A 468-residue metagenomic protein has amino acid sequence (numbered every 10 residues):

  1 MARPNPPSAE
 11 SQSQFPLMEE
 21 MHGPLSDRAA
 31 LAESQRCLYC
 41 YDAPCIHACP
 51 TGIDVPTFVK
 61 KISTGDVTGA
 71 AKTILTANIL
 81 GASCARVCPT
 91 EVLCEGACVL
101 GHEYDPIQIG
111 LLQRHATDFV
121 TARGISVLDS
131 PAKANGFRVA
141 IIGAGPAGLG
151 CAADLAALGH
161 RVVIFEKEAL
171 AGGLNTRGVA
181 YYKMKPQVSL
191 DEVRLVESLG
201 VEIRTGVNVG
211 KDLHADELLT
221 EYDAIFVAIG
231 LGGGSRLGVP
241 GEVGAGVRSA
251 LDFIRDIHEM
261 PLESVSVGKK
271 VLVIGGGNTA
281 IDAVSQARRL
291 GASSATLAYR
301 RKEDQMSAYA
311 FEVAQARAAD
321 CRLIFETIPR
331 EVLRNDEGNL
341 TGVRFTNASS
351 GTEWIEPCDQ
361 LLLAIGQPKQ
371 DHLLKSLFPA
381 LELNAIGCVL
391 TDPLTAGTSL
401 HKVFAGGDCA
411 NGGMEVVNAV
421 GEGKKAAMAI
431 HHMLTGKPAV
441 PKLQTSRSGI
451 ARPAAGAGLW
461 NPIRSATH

Functional and structural regions predicted by a protein language model:
M1-D27, A32, A314-D320, I328-L340 (+2 more regions): Mid-to-C-terminal Rossmann-like scaffold of FAD/NAD(P)H-dependent oxidoreductases
F15-E33, I53-R86, E103-K133, I257-H258 (+1 more regions): Ferredoxin-type iron-sulfur electron-transfer modules in oxidoreductases and energy-metabolism complexes
Y39-T64, S83-A116, V163, K167 (+2 more regions): Iron-sulfur cluster-binding cysteine motifs and their immediate structural context in ferredoxin-like electron-transfer
K133, R138-I142, L190-V239, E331-G342 (+2 more regions): Feature captures the FAD/FMN-dependent oxidoreductase FAD-binding
R138-V163, A280-R288: N-terminal Rossmann-like FAD-binding beta1-loop-alpha1 element of flavoenzymes
I164, E168-L199, I203, V284-E331 (+1 more regions): Rossmann-like dinucleotide-binding cores of NAD(P)H-dependent redox enzymes
V243-K269, W354, Q360-G413: FAD-site-proximal beta/loop scaffold in flavoenzymes
A283, C409-G436, V440: A conserved FAD-binding loop/helix module that cradles the flavin
